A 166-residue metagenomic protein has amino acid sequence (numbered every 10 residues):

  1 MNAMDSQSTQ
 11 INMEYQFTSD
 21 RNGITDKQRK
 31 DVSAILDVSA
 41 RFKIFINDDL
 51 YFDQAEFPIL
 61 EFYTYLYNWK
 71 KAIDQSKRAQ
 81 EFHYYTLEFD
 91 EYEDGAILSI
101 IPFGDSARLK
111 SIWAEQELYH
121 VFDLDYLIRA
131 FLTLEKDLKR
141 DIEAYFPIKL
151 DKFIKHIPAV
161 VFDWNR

Functional and structural regions predicted by a protein language model:
M1-T9, A159-R166: N-terminal domain-onset segments
N2-T64: N-terminal low-complexity, intrinsically disordered segments
D20-N22, F89-D90, D151: Short linear sequence elements within intrinsically disordered, low-complexity coil regions
T25-L36, I73-D74, A96-P102: Short linear motifs in intrinsically disordered
A55-D94: Compact, well-ordered interaction domains used in eukaryotic information-processing assemblies
E61-N68, L109, R129-T133: Short, surface-exposed linear segments at secondary-structure transitions and domain or protein termini
Q80-Y126: An exposed acidic His-Trp-rich patch
I112-R166: Mixed-charge, glycine-accented linear interaction segment located at domain edges/termini
